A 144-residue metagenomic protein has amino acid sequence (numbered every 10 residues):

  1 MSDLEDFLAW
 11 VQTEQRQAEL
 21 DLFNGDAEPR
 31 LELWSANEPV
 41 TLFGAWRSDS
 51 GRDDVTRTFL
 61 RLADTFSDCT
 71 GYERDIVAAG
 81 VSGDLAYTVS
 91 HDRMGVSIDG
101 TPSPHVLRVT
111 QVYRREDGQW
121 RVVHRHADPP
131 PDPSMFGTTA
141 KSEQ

Functional and structural regions predicted by a protein language model:
M1-P29, P39-Q144: A beta-strand edge to alpha-helix "cap/lid" segment located at domain peripheries
L33-W34: Conserved catalytic core of Hanks-type protein kinase domains
